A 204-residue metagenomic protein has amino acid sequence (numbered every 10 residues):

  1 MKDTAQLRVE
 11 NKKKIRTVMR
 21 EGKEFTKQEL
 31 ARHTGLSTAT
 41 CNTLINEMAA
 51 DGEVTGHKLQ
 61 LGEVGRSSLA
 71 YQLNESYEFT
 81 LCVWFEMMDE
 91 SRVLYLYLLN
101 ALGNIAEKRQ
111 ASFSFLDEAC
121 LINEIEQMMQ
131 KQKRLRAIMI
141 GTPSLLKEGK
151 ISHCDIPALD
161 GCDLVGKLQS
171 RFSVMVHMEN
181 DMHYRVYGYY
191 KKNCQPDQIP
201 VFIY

Functional and structural regions predicted by a protein language model:
M1-T26: Extreme N-terminal segment that seeds HTH/winged-HTH DNA-binding domains in transcriptional regulators
M19, L30, C41-V54: Basic amphipathic alpha-helical segments that dock to polyanions
H33: Residues within the alpha-helical elements of helix-turn-helix
G56-T80, V176-V201: Conserved phosphate-binding catalytic cores of ATP/NTP-utilizing and phosphoryl-transfer enzymes
G65-A106, P200-Y204: Gly/Thr-rich phosphate-binding beta-strand-loop-beta motif of the actin/hexokinase/Hsp70
I105-E126, R134-I199: Glycine-rich phosphate-binding loop and adjoining helix at the ATP-binding site of ATP-dependent phosphoryl-transfer
